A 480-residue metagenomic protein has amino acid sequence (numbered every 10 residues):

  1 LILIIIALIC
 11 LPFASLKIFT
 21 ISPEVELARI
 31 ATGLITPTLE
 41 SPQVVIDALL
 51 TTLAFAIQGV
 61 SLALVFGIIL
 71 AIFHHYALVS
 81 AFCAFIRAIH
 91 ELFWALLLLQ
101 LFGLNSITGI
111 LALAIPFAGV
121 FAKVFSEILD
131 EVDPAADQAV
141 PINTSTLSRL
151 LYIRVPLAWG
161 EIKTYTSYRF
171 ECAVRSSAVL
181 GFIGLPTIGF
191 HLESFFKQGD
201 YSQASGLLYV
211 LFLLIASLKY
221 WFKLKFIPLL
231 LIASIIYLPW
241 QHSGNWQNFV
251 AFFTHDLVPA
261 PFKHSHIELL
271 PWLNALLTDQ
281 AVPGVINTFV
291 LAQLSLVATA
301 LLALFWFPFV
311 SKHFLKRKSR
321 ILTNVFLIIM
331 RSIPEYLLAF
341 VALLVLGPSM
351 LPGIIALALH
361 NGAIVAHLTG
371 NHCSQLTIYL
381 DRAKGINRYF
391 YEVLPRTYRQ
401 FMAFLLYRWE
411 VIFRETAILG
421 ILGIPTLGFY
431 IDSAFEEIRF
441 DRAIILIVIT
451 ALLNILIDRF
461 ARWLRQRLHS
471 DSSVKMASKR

Functional and structural regions predicted by a protein language model:
L1-I57, S61, V65-I69, F73 (+3 more regions): N-terminal, non-cleaved signal-anchor transmembrane helix
T20, T32-T36, A77-L78, A88-A95 (+7 more regions): Transmembrane alpha-helices and adjacent helix-loop boundaries
E24-I30, G184-S194, N248-A251, G423-A434: Short hydrophobic, aromatic-rich alpha-helical segments embedded in or entering the lipid bilayer of multi-pass
A56, V60-I68, I72, L92 (+14 more regions): Hydrophobic positions within alpha-helical transmembrane segments of bacterial inner-membrane proteins
F66-L97, F305-V341, H367, N371: Cytoplasmic-entry segments and transmembrane alpha-helices of multi-pass inner-membrane transporters
I86-F117, L327-A358: Generic hydrophobic transmembrane alpha-helix motif, especially the helices
S106-R169, A173-S176, P348-I412, R459-R462: Membrane-cytosol interface at the C-terminal ends of specific transmembrane alpha-helices in multi-pass membrane
I188-K223, G428-W463: Hydrophobic alpha-helical transmembrane segments of polytopic membrane proteins
